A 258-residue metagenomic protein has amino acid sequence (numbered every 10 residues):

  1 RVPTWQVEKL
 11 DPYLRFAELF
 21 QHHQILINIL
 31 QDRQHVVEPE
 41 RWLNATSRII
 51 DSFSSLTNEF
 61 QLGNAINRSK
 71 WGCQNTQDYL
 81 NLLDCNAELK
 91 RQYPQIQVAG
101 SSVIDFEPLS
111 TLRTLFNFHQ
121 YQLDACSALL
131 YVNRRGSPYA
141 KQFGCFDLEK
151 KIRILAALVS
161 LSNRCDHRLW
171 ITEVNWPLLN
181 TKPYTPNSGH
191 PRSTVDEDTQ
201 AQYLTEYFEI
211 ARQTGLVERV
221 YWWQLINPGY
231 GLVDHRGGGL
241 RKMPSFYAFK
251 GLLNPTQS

Functional and structural regions predicted by a protein language model:
R1-P3, Q21-Q31, S55-N64, R68 (+6 more regions): Aromatic- and acid-rich polysaccharide-binding/catalytic face of secreted or lumenal carbohydrate-active enzymes
R1-S52, C73-S102, F143-I152, S162-N163: Aromatic-lined substrate-binding rim segments of carbohydrate-active enzymes
E8-L10, E38-S52, P108-F118, Q200-I210: Short, acidic/polar
I29-R33, N133-K141, L155-A201, W223-G237: Active-site clefts of carbohydrate-active enzymes
S54-L56, E88-I96, H119-Q122, A157-R168 (+1 more regions): Secondary-structure boundary elements
F60, N86, C126, L155 (+5 more regions): Conserved, mostly hydrophobic/aromatic
L83, L148-A156, Q200-F208: Short, hydrophobic/amphipathic alpha-helical packing segments that form internal helix faces or helix-helix interfaces
T199-S258: Aromatic- and carboxylate-lined catalytic core of secreted/periplasmic carbohydrate-active enzymes
